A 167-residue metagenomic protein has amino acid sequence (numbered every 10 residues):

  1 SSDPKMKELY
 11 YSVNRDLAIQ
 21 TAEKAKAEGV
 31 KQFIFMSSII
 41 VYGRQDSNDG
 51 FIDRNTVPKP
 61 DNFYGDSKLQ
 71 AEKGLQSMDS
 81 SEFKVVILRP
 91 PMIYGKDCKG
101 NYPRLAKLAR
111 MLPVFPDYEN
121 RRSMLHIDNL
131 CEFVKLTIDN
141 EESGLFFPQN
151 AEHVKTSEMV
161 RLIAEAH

Functional and structural regions predicted by a protein language model:
S1-A27, Y42-R44: NAD(P)H-binding glycine-rich loop region in Rossmannoid oxidoreductase-like domains and their noncatalytic homologs
Y11-A18, A22, I34-S37, S67-K68 (+1 more regions): Short alpha-helix in the Rossmann-fold core of NAD(P)-dependent oxidoreductases
S12, S47-I93, V114: Catalytic helix-loop patch of NAD(P)-dependent Rossmann-fold dehydrogenases
L17, Q32, T56, Q70-A71 (+1 more regions): Conserved cofactor-binding/catalytic machinery of classical short-chain dehydrogenase/reductase
F33-I39, L88-P90: SDR active-site strand-loop-helix element
V41, I93-G95, L130: Conserved sequence/active-site signature of Rossmann-fold short-chain dehydrogenase/reductase
L69, E82, I93-R104, L136-F146 (+1 more regions): Glycine/proline-rich active-site loop of Rossmann-fold NAD(P)-dependent oxidoreductases
K107-L125, N129, F133-L136, E141 (+1 more regions): A conserved pocket-lining segment of Rossmann-fold NAD(P)-dependent short-chain dehydrogenase/reductase
